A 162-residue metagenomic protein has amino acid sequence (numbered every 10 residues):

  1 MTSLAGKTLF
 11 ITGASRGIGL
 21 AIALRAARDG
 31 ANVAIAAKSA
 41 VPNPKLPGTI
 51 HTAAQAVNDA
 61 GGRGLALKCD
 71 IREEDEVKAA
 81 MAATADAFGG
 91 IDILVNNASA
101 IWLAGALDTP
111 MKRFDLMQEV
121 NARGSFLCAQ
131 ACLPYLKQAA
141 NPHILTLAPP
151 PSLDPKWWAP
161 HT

Functional and structural regions predicted by a protein language model:
S15-R16: Conserved glycine-rich cofactor-binding loop
A31-T52: Conserved glycine-rich Rossmann-like NAD(P)H-binding loop of the short-chain dehydrogenase/reductase
G48, K68-A79, M111: The beta1-alpha1 cofactor-binding region of Rossmann-like NAD(H)/NADP(H)-dependent oxidoreductases
A60-R63, A83-L94, W102, A140: A glycine-rich helix->loop->beta "capping" turn within Rossmann-like NAD(P)(H)-dependent oxidoreductase domains
G105-A106, P110-D115: Substrate-binding pocket helix/loop in short-chain dehydrogenase/reductase
A129-Q130: A short, exposed helix-loop element centered on a Lys and neighboring polar residues
K137, L145-T162: Catalytic loop of short-chain dehydrogenase/reductase
